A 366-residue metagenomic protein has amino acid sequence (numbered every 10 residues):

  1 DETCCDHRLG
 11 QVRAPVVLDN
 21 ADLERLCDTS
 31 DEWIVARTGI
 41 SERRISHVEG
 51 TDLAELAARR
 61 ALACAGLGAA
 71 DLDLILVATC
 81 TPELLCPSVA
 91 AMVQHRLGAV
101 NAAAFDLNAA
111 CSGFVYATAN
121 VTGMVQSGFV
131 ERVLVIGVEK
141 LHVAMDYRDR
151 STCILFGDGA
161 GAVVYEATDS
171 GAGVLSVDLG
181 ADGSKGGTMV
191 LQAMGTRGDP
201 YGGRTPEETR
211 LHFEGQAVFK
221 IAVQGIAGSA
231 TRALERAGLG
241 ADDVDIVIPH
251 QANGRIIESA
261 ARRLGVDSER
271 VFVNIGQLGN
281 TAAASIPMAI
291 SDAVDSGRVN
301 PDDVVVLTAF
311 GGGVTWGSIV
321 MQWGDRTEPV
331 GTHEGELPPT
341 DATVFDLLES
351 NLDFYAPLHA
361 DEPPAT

Functional and structural regions predicted by a protein language model:
D1-V48, D149-K220, Q224, G228 (+1 more regions): Condensing-enzyme catalytic core mediating Claisen C-C bond formation in acyl metabolism
R25-W33, L84-G98, V135-L141, T196-R204 (+1 more regions): Acidic-glycine-rich active-site phosphate/pyrophosphate-binding loop
T51, E55-A58, L62, T81-P82 (+6 more regions): Claisen-condensing/thiolase-fold acyl-transfer catalytic domains that form or cleave C-C bonds in fatty acid
C64, G68-V100: Anion-binding (especially nucleotide phosphate/pyrophosphate-binding) glycine-rich loop and adjoining beta-alpha core
A70-A78, A241-H250: Short glycine-rich phosphate-binding loop at a beta-alpha junction
A78, N108, V133-E139, Y165-E166 (+2 more regions): Short beta-strand segments
C86-S88, M145-D149, G187, W316-M321: Short acidic, glycine/serine/threonine-rich loops at helix termini
Q126-A160: Flexible, glycine-rich active-site loops centered on histidine and acidic residues that chelate a metal or position
